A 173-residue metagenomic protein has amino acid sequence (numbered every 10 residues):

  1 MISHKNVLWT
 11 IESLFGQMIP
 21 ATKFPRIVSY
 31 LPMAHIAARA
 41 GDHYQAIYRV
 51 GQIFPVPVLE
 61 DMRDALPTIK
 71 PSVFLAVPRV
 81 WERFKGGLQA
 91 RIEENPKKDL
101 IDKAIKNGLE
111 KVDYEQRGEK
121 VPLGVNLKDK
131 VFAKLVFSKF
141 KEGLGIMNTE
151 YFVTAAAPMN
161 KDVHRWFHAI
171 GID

Functional and structural regions predicted by a protein language model:
M1: Conserved adenylation A10 loop of the ANL superfamily
K5, R79, A157-P158: Alpha-helix/helix-capping structural signal
L8-R26, M33-F137, N148, D173: Conserved AMP-binding/adenylation subdomain of ANL enzymes
F74, F132-D173: Conserved AMP-binding/adenylate-forming
